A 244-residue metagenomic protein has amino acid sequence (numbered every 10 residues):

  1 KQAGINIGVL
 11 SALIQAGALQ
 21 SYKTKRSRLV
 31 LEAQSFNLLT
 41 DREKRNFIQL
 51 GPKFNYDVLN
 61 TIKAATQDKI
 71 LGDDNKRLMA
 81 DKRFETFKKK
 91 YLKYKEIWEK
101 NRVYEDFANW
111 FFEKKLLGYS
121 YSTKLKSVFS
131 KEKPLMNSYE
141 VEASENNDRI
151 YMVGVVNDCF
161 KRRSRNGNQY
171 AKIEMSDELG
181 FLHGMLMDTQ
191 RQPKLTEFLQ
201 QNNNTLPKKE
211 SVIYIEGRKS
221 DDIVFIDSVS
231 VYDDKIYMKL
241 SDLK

Functional and structural regions predicted by a protein language model:
K1-E145, Y170, I223-L243: Sliding clamp-binding short linear motifs that recruit DNA-associated proteins to replication/repair hubs
K23-T24, Y121-Y237: Single-stranded nucleic-acid-binding OB-fold domains
